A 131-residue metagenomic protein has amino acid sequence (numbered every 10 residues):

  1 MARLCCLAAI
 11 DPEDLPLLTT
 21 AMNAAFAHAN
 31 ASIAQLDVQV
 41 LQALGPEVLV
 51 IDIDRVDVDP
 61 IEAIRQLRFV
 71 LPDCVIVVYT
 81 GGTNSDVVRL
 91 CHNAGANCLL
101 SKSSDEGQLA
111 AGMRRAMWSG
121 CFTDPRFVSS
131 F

Functional and structural regions predicted by a protein language model:
A8-Q35: Two-component/phosphorelay signaling modules centered on CheY-like receiver
L15, E47-L67, N84: Conserved phosphotransfer microenvironments
S32-V48: Acidic, metal-coordinating helix/loop segments flanking the phosphotransfer/catalytic sites of two-component signaling
A43-L44, R68-D73, A94: Conserved phosphotransfer cores of two-component systems
R68, R89-N93, R114: Alpha4-beta5-alpha5 "output face"
D86, S104-M113, C121, P125-R126 (+1 more regions): C-terminal output helix
